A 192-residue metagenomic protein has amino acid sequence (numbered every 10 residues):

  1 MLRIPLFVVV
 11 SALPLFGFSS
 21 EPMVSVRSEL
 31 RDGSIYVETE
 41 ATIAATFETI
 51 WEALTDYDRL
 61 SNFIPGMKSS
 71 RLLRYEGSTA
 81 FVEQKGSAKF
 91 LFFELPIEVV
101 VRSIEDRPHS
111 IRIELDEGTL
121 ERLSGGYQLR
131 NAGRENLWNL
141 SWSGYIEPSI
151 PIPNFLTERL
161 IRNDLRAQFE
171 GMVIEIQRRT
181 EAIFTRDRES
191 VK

Functional and structural regions predicted by a protein language model:
M1-L6: Bacterial N-terminal signal peptides that target proteins for export
V10-G17: Hydrophobic h-region of N-terminal signal peptides that target proteins for export in Gram-negative bacteria
G17-G77, K192: Hydrophobic ligand-binding cavity/cleft-lining segments
P22, I35-A41, Q84-G86, I97-V99 (+3 more regions): One face of beta-strands
P22, P65, F93-I97, T119-G126 (+2 more regions): Amphipathic hydrophobic-ligand
L30, T42, R71-G118, E170-R179 (+2 more regions): Glycine-rich portal/gate segments that line the openings of hydrophobic small-molecule binding cavities
I50-W51, L60, S103, L140-W142: Hydrophobic pocket/interface hotspot
L115-N163: Beta-strand/loop substructures that line and gate deep hydrophobic ligand-binding cavities in soluble
